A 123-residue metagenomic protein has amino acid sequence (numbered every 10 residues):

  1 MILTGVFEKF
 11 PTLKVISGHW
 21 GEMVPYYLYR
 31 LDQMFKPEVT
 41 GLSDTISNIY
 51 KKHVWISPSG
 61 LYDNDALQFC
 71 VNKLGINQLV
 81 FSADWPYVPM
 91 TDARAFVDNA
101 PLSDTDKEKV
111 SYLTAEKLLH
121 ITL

Functional and structural regions predicted by a protein language model:
I2-I49: Aromatic-lined glycan-binding groove of carbohydrate-active enzymes
T4-G5, L13, E22-V24, I56 (+2 more regions): Mid-to-C-terminal alpha-helical segments outside catalytic/metal-binding sites
F35-E38, Q78-S82: Short hydrophobic/aromatic-enriched beta-strand-loop microsegments
V39-L67: Aromatic-anchored helix/helix-loop segment that forms the rim or "lid" of small-molecule/cofactor binding pockets
